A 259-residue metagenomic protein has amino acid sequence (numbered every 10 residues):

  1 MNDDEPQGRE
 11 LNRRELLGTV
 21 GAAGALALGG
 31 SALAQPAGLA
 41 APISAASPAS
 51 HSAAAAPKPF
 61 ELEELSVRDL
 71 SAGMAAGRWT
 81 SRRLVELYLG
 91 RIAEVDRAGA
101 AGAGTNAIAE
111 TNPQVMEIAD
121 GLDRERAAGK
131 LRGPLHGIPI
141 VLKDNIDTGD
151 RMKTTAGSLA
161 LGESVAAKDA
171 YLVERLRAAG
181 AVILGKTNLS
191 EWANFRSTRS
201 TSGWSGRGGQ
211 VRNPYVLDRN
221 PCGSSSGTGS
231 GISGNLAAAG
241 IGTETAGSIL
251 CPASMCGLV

Functional and structural regions predicted by a protein language model:
M1-L11: N-terminal secretory signal peptides
E5-P6, P59, G73, N220: Generic anion/oxyanion-binding catalytic loop in active/binding sites
P6, G129-L131, Y171: Short, flexible, glycine/charge-rich loop motifs used to bind or transfer phosphoryl groups or to couple energy/partner
R9, E63, P221: Aromatic-acidic/polar surface patches that form glycan- and anion
L11, L65, S226: Residue-level signal for the nucleotide or nucleotide-sugar donor/cofactor binding architecture
E15, T19-G162, W192-N194: Short, well-ordered alpha-helical
L135-V259: Short glycine/serine-rich loop/turn segments
